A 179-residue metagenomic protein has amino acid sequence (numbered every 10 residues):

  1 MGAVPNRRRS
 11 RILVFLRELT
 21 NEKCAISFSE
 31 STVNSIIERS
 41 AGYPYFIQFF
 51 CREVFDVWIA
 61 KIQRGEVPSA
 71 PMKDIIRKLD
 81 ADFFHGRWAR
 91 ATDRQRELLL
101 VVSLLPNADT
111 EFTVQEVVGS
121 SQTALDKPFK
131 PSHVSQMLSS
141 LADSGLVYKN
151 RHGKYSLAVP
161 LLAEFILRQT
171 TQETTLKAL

Functional and structural regions predicted by a protein language model:
G2-T32, R39-G42, F50: Conserved small helical "lid"/interfacial subdomain of P-loop NTPases
L19, E30-N34, K73-L79: Conserved beta/loop motifs at nucleotide-recognition and modification sites
G42, F46-P131, L179: Winged-helix-like regulatory helical subdomains adjacent to P-loop NTPase cores
A124-S144, K149-H152: Short amphipathic alpha-helical interaction segments
G153-V159: Minor-groove-contacting beta-hairpin "wing" of winged helix-turn-helix DNA-binding domains
P160-L179: Short, amphipathic alpha-helical interaction segments positioned at domain boundaries
